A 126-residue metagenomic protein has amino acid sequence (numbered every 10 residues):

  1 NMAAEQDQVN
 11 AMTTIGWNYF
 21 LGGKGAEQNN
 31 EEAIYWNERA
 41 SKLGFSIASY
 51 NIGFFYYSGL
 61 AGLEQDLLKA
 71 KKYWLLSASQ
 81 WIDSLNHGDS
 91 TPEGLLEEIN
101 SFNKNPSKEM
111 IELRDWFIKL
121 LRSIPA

Functional and structural regions predicted by a protein language model:
E5-V9, G22-G23, N29, K42-F45 (+3 more regions): Short helix-capping/linker turns of helical repeat alpha-solenoids
T14-G22, S49-S58, G94, E98-F102: Hydrophobic face of amphipathic alpha-helices that form TPR/SEL1-like repeat modules and related alpha-solenoid
L21-N30, L60-L67, S107-E109: Short coil/turn connectors between adjacent alpha-helices in alpha-solenoid helical repeat scaffolds
L85-A126: Terminal, low-structured helical/coil segments at or just beyond the last alpha-helical repeat
